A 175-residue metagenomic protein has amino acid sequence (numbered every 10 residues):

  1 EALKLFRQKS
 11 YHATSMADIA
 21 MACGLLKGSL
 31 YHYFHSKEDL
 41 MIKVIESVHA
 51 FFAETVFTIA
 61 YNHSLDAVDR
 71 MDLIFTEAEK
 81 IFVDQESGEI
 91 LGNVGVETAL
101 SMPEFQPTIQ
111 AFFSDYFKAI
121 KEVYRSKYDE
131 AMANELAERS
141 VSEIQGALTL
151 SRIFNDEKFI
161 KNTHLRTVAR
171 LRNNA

Functional and structural regions predicted by a protein language model:
A2-F6, A78, I144: Short hydrophobic clusters on alpha-helical segments that form packing/core surfaces in small helical domains
K4-D39, K43: Helix-turn-helix
K43, F57-E86, A137-S140: Hydrophobic alpha-helical connector segments
E46-A53: Short, basic, alpha-helical segments at the C-terminal edge of helix-turn-helix-like DNA-binding modules
A53, D69, L73, V83 (+3 more regions): Amphipathic alpha-helical packing segments from all-alpha helical-bundle domains
I59-A60, E77-F82, I90-L100, S126: Helix-loop "lid/cap" segments that line or gate small-molecule binding pockets
I81, L100, V141-F159, R170-A175: Amphipathic C-terminal alpha-helical segment
P107-T108, R125-V141, L150, N155-K158: All-alpha amphipathic helical-bundle segments outside canonical DNA-binding/catalytic cores that form hydrophobic
